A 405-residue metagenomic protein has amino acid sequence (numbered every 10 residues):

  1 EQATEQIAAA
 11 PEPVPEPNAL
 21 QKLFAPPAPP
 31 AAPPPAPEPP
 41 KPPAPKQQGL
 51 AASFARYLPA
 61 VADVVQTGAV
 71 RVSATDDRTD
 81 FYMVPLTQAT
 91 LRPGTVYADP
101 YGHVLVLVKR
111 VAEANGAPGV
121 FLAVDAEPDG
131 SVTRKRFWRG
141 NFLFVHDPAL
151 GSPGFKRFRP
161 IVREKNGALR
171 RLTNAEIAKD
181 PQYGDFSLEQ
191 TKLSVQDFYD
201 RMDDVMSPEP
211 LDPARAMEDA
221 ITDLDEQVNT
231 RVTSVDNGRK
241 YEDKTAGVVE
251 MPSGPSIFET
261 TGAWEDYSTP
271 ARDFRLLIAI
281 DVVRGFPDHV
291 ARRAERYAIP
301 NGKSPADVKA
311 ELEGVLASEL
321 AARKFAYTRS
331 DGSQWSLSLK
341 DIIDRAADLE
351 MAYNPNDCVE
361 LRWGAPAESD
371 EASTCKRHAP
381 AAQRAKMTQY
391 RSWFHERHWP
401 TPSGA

Functional and structural regions predicted by a protein language model:
E1-T79, R159-A405: Mixed-charge, low-complexity intrinsically disordered regions
R78-Q88: Short alpha-helix capping/helix-loop boundary micro-motifs
M83-V84, G94, D185: Second-shell loop/turn segments in exported
A89-Y97, Y101: Structural motif
V104-E113: Short beta-strand-centered aromatic/proline hotspots
G116-F142: Short solvent-exposed strand/turn elements
N141-L150: Conserved catalytic-core surface of thiol
V145, R157-P160: Long beta-strand-rich cores associated with HINT superfamily self-processing modules
